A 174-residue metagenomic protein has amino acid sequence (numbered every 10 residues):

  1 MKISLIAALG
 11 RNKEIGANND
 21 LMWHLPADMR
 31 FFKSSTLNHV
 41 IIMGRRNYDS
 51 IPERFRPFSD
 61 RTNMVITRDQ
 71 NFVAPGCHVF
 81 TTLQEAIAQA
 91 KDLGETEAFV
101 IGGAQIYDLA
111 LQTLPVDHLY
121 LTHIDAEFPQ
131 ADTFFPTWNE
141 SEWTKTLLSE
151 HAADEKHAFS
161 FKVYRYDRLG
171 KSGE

Functional and structural regions predicted by a protein language model:
M1-E174: Enzymes that bind and transform nitrogen-containing heteroaromatic metabolites
